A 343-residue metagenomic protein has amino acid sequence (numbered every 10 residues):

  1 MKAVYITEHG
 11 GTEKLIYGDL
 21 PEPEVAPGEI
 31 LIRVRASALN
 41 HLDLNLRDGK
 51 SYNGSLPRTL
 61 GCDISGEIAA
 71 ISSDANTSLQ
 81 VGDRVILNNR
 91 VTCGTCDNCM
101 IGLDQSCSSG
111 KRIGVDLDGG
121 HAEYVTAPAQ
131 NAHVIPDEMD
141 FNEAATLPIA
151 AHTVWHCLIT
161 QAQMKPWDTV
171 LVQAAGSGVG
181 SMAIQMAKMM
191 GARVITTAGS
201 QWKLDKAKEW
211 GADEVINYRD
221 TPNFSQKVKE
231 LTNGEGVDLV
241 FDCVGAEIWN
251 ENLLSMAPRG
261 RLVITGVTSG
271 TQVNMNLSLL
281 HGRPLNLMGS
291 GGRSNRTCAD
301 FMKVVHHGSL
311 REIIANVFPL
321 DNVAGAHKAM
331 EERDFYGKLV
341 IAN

Functional and structural regions predicted by a protein language model:
M1, V170, G234, S309-I313 (+1 more regions): C-terminal capping/lid region of NAD(P)-dependent oxidoreductase domains
P21-S37, K50-M100, P136-E138: Glycine-rich beta-strand-centered segment in the early N-terminal region that forms part of a ligand/cofactor-binding
I86, V240-F241: N-terminal Rossmann-like NAD(P) cofactor-binding module of classical short-chain dehydrogenase/reductase
V91-A174: NAD(P)H dinucleotide-binding glycine-rich loop of Rossmann-like/cofactor-binding domains, especially the beta1-alpha1
M139-T221: Mid-domain Rossmann-like dinucleotide-binding core that forms the NAD(H)/NADP(H) cofactor-binding site
M190, A198-Q201, K208, V244-I313 (+1 more regions): Glycine-rich phosphate-binding loop and adjacent beta-alpha segment of Rossmann(oid) nucleotide-cofactor-binding
N223-N233: Short amphipathic alpha-helix with an adjacent loop that forms part of the alpha/beta core around
